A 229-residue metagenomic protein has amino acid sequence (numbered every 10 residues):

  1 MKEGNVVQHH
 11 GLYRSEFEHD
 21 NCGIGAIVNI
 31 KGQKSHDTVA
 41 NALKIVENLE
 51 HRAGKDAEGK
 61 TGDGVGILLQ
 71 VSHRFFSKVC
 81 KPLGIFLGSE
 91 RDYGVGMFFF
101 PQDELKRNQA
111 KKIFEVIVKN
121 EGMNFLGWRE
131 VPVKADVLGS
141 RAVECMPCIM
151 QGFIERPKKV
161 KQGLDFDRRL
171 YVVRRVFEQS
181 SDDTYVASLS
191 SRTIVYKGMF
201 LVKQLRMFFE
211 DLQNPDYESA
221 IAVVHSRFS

Functional and structural regions predicted by a protein language model:
M1-S229: N-terminal segments that mediate ammonia production and transfer in glutamine-dependent amidotransferase systems
